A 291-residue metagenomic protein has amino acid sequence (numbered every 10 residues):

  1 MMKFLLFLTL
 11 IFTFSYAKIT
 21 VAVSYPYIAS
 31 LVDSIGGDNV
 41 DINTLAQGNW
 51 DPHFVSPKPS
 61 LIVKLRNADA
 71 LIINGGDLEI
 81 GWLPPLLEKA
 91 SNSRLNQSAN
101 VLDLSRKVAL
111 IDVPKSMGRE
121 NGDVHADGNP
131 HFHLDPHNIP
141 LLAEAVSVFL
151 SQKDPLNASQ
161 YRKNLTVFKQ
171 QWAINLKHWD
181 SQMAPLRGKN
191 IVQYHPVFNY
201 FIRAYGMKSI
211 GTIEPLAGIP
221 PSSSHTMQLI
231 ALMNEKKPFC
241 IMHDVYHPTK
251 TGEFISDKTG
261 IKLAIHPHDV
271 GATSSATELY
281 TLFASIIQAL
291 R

Functional and structural regions predicted by a protein language model:
F4-T13: Sec-dependent N-terminal signal peptides
K18-R291: Extracytoplasmic metal-acquisition and chelation regions
